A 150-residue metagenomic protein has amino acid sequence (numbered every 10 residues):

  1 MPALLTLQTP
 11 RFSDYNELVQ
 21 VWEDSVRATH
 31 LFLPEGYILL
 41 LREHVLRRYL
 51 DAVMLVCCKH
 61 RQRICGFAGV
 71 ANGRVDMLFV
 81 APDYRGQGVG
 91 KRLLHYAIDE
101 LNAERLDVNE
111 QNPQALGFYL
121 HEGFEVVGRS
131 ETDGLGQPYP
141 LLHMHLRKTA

Functional and structural regions predicted by a protein language model:
L5-Q20: A short beta-loop-alpha structural element at the N-terminal edge of CoA-dependent acyl/N-acetyltransferase catalytic
Q20-L46: Conserved GNAT-fold acetyl-CoA-binding loop/helix
L46-C57, R74: A short helix-loop-beta-strand connector motif used in the catalytic cores of GNAT acetyltransferases and, in some
M54-G66: Conserved beta-hairpin
R74-R85, N109: A short, internal acetyl-CoA/4′-phosphopantetheine-binding micro-motif in the GNAT/acyltransferase core
G86-D99, G117, H121: Conserved acetyl-CoA-binding loop-helix of GNAT-fold acetyltransferases
D99-Q111: Conserved GNAT acetyl-CoA-binding A-motif
L120-R129: Conserved acetyl-CoA-binding loop of GNAT-fold acetyltransferases
